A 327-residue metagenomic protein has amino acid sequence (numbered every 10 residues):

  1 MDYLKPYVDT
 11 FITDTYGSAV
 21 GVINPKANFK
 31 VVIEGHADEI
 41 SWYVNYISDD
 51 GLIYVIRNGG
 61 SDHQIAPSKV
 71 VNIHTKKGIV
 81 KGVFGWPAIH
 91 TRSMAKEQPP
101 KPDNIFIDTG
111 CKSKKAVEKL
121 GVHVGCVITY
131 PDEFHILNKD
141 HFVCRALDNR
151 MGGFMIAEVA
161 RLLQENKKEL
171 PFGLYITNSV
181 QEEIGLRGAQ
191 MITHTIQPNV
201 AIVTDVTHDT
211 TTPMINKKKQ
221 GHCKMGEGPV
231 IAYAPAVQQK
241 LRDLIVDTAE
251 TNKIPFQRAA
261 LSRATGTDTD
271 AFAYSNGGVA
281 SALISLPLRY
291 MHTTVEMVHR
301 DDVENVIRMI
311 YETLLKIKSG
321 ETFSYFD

Functional and structural regions predicted by a protein language model:
M1-D327: N-terminal hydrophobic/helix-forming segments and targeting peptides
